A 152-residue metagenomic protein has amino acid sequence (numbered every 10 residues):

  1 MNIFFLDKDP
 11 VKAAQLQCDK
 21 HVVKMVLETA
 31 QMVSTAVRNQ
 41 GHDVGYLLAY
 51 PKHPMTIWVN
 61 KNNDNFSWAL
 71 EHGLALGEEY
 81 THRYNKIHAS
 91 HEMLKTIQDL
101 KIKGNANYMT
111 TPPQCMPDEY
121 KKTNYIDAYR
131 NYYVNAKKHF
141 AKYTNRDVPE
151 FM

Functional and structural regions predicted by a protein language model:
M1-G45, K61, S67, L74 (+3 more regions): Phosphate/adenylate-binding glycine loop and adjacent helical scaffold
I3-F4, I97-Q98, Y129: Generic preference for hydrophobic/aromatic residues in regular secondary structure cores
E28, E71, E78-E79, E92 (+2 more regions): Glutamate identity and glutamate-enriched acidic tracts
T29, T35, T56, T81 (+4 more regions): Residue-identity detector for threonine
R38-R83, A89-S90: Amphipathic alpha-helical packing elements
P51-K52, Y84, H88-E92, T111-P113 (+2 more regions): Intrinsic disorder and flexible coil segments
E92-N105: Domain-level detector for trafficking modules
I102-M152: Aromatic-residue-lined binding/catalytic grooves and analogous aromatic/hydrophobic interfacial grooves in multimeric
